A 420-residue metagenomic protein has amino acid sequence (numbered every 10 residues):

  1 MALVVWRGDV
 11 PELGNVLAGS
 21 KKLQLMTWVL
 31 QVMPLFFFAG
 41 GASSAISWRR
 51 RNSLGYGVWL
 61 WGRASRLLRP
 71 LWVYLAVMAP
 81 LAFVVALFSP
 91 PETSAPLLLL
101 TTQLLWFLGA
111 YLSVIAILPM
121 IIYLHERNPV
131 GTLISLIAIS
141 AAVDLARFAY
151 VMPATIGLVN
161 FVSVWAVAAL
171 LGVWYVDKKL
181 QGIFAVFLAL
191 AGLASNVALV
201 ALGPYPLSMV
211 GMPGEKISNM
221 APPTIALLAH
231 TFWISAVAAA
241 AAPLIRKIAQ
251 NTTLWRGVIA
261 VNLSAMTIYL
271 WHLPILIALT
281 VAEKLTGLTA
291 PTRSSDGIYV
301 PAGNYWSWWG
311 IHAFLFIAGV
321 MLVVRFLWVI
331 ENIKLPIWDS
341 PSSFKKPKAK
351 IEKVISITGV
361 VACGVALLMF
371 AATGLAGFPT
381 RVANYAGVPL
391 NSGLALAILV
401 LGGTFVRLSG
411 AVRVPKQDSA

Functional and structural regions predicted by a protein language model:
M1-A420: Alpha-helical transmembrane segments and their immediate juxtamembrane cytosolic regions
